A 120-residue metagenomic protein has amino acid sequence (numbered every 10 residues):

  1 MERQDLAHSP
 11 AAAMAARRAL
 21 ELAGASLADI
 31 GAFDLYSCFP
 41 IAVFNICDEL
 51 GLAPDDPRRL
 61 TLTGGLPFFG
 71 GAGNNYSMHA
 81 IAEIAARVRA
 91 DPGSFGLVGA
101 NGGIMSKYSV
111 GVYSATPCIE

Functional and structural regions predicted by a protein language model:
M1-R18, F69-H79, E83: Active-site pocket-shaping loop/turn-to-helix segments
R3-A7, D48-G51, G111-S114: Short secondary-structure boundary/capping segments
A15-D29, A53: Phosphate/pyrophosphate-binding loops at sites that engage ATP/ADP/AMP, CoA/4′-phosphopantetheine, polyphosphate
L22, E49, R87: Active-site catalytic microenvironments for nucleophilic, acid-base chemistry
L27-L35, D56-G64, P92-N101: Beta-strand segments within the central parallel beta-sheet cores of soluble alpha/beta enzyme folds
D34-D48: Accessory "access/gating" subregions that flank catalytic or transport cores
I41-A42, F69-E120: Conserved beta-strand-centric core segments of catalytic alpha/beta enzyme folds
F44-L66: Flexible glycine/proline-rich, aromatic-decorated loop/lid segments
